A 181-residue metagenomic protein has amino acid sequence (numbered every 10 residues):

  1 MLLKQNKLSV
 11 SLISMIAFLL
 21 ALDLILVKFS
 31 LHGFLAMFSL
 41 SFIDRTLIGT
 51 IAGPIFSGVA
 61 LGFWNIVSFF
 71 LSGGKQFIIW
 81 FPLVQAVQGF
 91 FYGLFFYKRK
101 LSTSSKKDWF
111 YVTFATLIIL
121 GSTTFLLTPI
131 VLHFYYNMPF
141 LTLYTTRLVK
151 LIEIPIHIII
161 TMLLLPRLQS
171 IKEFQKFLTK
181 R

Functional and structural regions predicted by a protein language model:
M1-R181: Loop-helix junctions at membrane interfaces
